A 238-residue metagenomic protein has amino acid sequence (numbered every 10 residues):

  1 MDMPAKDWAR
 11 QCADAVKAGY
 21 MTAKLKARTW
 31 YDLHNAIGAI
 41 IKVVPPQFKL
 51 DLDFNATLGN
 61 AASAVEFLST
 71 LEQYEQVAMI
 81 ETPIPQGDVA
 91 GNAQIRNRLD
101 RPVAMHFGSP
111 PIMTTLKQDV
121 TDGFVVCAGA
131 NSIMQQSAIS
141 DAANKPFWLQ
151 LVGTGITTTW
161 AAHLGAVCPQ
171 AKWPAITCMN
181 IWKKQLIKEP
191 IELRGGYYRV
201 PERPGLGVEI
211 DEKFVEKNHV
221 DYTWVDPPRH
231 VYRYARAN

Functional and structural regions predicted by a protein language model:
M1-I95, L99: Metal-dependent enolase-superfamily TIM-barrel catalytic cores that perform enediolate-based chemistry
K24, W173, T223-P227: Residue-level signal for secondary-structure boundary elements
K26, D53-N55, P83, G108 (+3 more regions): Anionic group-transfer/hydrolysis microenvironments
T29-Y31, L58, S109, A130 (+2 more regions): Residues that cap or initiate secondary-structure elements
Y31-L33, N60, D88, M113 (+3 more regions): Active-site-proximal flexible loops/turns
K42-P46, Q73, A142-K145, A166-Q170 (+1 more regions): Generic secondary-structure signature for well-ordered alpha-helical cores
Q76-M79, G87-E209: Shared catalytic-loop signature of beta/alpha-barrel
L206-N238: Extended hydrophobic packing segments that form well-structured cores
